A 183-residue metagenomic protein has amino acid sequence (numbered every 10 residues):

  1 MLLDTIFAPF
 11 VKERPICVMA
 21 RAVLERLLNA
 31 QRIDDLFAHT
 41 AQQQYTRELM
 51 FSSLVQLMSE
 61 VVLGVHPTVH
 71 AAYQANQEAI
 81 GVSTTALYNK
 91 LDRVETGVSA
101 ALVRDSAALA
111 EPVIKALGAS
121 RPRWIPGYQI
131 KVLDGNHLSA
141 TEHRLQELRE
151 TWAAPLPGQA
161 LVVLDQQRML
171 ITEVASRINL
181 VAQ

Functional and structural regions predicted by a protein language model:
M1-Q183: Conserved, well-structured functional cores that handle cations and Mg-NTP chemistry
